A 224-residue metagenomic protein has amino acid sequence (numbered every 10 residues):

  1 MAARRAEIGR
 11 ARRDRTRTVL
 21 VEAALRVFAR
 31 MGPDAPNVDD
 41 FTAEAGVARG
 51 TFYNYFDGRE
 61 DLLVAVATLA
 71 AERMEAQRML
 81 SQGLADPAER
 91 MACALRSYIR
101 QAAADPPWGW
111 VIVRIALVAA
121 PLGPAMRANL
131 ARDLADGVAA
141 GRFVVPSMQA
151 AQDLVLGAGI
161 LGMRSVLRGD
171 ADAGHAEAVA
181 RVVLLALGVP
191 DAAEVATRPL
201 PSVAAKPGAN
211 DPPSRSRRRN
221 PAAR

Functional and structural regions predicted by a protein language model:
M1-M31, A35-E44, D61-V64: Basic, helix-initiating cap at the start of DNA-binding domains
M1-R4, R100, R132-A140, R168-R224: C-terminal peripheral helix-coil segments that are non-catalytic and often amphipathic
G46-F56: Short hydrophobic/aromatic patch on the recognition helix
F56, L63-A70, I112: Alpha-helical DNA-contacting segments of helix-turn-helix folds
A65, A76-W108, V118, V155 (+2 more regions): Hydrophobic alpha-helical connector segments
E75, C93, S97, R114-R164: Amphipathic alpha-helical packing segments from all-alpha helical-bundle domains
R78-S81, I112, G162, V166-G169: Secondary-structure edge/capping motif, primarily at the C-terminal ends of alpha-helices and the immediately following
G109-V113, V145-S147, A192-T197: Short, hydrophobic secondary-structure boundary micro-motifs
